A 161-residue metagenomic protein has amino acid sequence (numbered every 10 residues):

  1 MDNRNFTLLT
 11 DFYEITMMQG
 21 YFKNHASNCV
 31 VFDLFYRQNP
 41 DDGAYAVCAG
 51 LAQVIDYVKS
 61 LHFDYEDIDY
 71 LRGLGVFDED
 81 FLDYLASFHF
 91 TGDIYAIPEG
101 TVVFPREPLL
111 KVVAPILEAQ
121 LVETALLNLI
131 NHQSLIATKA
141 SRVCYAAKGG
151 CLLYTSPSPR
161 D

Functional and structural regions predicted by a protein language model:
M1-S156, R160: Ordered alpha/beta subdomains of enzyme catalytic regions
